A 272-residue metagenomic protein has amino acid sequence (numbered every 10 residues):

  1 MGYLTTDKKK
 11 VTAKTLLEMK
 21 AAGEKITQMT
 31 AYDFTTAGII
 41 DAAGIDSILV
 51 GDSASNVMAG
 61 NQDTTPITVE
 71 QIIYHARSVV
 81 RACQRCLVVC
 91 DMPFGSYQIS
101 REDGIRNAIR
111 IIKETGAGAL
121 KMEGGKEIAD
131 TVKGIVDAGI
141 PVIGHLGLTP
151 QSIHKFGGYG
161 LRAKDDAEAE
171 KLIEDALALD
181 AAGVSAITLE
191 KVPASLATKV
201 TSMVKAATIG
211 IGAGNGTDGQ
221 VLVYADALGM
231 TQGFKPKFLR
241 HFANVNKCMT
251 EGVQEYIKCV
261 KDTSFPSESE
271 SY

Functional and structural regions predicted by a protein language model:
G2-Y272: Alpha/beta enzyme core
